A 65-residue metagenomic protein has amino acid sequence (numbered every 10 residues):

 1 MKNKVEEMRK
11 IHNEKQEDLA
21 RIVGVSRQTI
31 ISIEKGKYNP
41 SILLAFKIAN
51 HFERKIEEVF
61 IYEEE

Functional and structural regions predicted by a protein language model:
N3-I22: Short basic helix-loop element that most often maps to the first helix and adjoining turn of HTH DNA-binding modules
M8, I42-L43, I56: Short, Lys/Arg-enriched C-terminal cap helix and immediately downstream tail that follows
L19, E53-E65: Short C-terminal boundary/hinge segments that cap the last helix of small helical domains
V25-Y38: Recognition helix of helix-turn-helix/homeodomain-like DNA-binding domains that insert into the DNA major groove
K37-K47: Short, basic-rich loop-to-helix N-cap that marks the start of a DNA-contacting helix
A45-A49, V59-F60: Hydrophobic micro-packing sites on short alpha-helices
